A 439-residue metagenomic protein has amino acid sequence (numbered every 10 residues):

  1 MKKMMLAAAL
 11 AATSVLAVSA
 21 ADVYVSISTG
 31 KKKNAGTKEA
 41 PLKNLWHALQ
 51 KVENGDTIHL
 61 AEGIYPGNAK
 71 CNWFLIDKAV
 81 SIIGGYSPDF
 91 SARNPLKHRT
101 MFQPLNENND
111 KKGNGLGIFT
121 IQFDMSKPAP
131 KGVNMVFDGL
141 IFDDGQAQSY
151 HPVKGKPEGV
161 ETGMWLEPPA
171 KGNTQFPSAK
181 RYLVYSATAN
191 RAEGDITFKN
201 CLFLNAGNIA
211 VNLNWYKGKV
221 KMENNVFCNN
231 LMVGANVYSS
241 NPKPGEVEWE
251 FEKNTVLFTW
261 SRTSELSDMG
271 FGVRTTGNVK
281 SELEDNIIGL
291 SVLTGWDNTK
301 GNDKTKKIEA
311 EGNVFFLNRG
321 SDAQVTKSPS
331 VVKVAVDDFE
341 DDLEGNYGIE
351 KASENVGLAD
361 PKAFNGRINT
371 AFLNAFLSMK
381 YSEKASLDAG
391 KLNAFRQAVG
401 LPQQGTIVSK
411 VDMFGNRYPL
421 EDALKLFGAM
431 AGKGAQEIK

Functional and structural regions predicted by a protein language model:
M1-M4: Positively charged n-region of N-terminal signal peptides that target proteins for export
L10-V18: Hydrophobic h-region of N-terminal signal peptides that target proteins for export in Gram-negative bacteria
A17-H47, I64: Right-handed parallel beta-helix/beta-solenoid
W46-L49, N54-A92: N-terminal extracellular ligand-recognition/capping segment immediately after the signal peptide
A69-C71, A92, N106-E107, K112-L116 (+9 more regions): Short glycine/acidic-rich loop motifs that flank beta-strands on beta-rich extracellular proteins
V80-T162, P168, G172: Right-handed parallel beta-helix/beta-spiral solenoid domain characteristic of secreted/periplasmic
G84, V133-Q146, G163-G172, E193-G207 (+5 more regions): Right-handed parallel beta-helix
S91-T100, N302-K439: Acidic, glycine- and Ser/Thr-rich low-complexity intrinsically disordered tracts in extracellular/secreted proteins
